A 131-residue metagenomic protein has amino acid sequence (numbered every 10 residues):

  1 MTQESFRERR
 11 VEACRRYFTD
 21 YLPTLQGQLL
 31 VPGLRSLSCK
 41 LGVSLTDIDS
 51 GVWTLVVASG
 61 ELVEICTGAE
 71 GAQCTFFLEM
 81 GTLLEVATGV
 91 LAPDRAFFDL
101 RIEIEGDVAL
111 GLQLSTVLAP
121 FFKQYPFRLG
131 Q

Functional and structural regions predicted by a protein language model:
M1-Q131: Feature captures hydrophobic
